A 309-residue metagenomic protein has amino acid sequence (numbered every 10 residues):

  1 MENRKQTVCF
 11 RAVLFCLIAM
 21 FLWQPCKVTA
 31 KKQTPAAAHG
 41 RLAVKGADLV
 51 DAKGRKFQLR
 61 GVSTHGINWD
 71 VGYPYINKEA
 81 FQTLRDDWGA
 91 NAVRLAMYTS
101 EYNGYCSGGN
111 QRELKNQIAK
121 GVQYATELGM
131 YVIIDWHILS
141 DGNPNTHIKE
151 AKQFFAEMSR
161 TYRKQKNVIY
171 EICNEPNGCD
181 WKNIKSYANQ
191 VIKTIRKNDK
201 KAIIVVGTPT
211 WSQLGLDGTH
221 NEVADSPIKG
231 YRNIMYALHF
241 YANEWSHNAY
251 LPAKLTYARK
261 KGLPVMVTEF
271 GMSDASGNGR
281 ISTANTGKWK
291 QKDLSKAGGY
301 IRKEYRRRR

Functional and structural regions predicted by a protein language model:
E2-N3, A37, V93, S100: Short acidic/glycine-enriched loop/turn elements at secondary-structure junctions
E2-V13: Bacterial N-terminal signal peptides that target proteins for export
A12-L22: Bacterial N-terminal signal peptides
V28-A92, G108: N-terminal carbohydrate-binding accessory modules
R41-L42, G66, Y73, K152-A156 (+3 more regions): Extracellular glycoside hydrolase catalytic/binding regions
I76-D141, I148-Q153, E157, N189-N198 (+1 more regions): Aromatic-lined substrate-binding rim segments of carbohydrate-active enzymes
